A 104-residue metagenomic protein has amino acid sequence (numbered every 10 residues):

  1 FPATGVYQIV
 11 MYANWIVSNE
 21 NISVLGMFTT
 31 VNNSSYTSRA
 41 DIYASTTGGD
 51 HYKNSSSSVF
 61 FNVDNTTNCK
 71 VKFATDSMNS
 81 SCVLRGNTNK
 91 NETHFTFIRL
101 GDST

Functional and structural regions predicted by a protein language model:
F1-T104: Extracellular jelly-roll beta-sandwich "head" domains, especially the C-terminal globular C1q domain
